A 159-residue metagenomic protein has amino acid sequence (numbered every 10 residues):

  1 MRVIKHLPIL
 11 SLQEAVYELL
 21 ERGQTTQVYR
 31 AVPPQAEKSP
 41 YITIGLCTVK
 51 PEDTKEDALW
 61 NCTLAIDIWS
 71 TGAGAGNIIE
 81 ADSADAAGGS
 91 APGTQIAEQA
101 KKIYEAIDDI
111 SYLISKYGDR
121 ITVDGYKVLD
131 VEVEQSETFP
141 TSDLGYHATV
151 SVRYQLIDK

Functional and structural regions predicted by a protein language model:
M1-Y29, T48-K159: Charged, amphipathic alpha-helical segments and their flanking helix caps
P33-K38: A short beta-turn/loop motif at secondary-structure boundaries
S39-T48: A short, hydrophobic beta-strand-centered structural micro-motif
